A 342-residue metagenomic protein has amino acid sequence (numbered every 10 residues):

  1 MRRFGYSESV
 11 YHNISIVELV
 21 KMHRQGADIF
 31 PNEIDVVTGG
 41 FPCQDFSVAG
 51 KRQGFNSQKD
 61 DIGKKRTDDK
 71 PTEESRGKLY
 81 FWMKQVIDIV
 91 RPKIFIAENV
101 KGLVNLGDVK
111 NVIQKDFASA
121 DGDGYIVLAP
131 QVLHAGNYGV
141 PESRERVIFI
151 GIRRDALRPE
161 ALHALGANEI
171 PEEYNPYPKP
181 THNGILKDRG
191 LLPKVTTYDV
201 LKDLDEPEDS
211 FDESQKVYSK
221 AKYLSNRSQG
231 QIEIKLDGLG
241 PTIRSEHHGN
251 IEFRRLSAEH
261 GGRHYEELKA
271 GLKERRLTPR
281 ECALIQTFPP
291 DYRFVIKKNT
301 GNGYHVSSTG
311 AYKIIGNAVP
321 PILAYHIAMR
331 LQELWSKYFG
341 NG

Functional and structural regions predicted by a protein language model:
M1-D28: S-adenosyl-L-methionine
R2, Q85-D88, K115, M329 (+1 more regions): Short, well-ordered alpha-helices that flank and scaffold nucleotide-derived cofactor binding pockets
V10-N13, V127-V132, T242: Conserved beta-strand scaffold positions in the cores of enzyme catalytic domains, especially in NTP/NDP-utilizing
E18-R24, V48-D60, A118-S119, R154-P159 (+3 more regions): Short regulatory "switch" loops immediately downstream of catalytic or recognition motifs within protein catalytic
M22-I34, Q44, V48-D237: Class I S-adenosyl-L-methionine
T38-G39, A97, R244-S245: Redox-cofactor binding/interface segments in oxidoreductases and associated redox assembly factors
F41-P42, P92, P141, P289 (+1 more regions): Proline-centered helix-kink/hinge sites
E206-G342: C-terminal target-recognition/interaction regions appended to catalytic cores
